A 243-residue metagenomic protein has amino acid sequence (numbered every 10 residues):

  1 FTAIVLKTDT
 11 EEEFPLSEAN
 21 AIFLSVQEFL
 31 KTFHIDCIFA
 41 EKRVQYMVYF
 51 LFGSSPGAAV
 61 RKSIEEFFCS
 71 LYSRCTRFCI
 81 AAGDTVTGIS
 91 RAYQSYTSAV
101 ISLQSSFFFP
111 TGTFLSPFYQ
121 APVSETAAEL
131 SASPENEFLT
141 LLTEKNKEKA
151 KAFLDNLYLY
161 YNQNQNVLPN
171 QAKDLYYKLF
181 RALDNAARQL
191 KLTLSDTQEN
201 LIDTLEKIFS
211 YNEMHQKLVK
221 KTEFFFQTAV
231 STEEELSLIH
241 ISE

Functional and structural regions predicted by a protein language model:
F1-L6: Active-site-proximal structural segments of metal-dependent nucleotidyl cyclase/transferase enzymes
K7-E18, F29-S242: Cytosolic nucleotide-utilizing catalytic cores of signal-transduction proteins
V26: Conserved acyl-donor/pantetheine-binding loop and adjacent beta-alpha core of acyl/acetyltransferases and related
